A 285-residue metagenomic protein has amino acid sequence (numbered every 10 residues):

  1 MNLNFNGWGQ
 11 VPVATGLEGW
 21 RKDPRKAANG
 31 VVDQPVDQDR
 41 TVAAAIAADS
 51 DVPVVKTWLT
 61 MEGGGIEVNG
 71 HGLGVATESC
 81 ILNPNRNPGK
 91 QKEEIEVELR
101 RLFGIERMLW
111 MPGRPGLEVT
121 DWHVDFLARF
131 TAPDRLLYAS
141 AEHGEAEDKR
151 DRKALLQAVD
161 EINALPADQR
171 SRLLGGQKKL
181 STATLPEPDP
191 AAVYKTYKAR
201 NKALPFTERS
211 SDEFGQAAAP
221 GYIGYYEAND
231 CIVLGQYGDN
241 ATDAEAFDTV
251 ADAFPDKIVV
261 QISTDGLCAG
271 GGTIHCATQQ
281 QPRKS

Functional and structural regions predicted by a protein language model:
M1-S285: Histidine/cysteine-enriched polar flanking segments
